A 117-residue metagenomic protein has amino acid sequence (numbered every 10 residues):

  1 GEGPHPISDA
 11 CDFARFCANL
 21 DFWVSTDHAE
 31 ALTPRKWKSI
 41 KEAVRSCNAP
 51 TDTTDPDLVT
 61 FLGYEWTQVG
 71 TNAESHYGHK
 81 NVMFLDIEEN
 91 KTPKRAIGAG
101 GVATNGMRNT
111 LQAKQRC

Functional and structural regions predicted by a protein language model:
G1-C117: Extended, charged catalytic domains and RNA/DNA-binding interfaces, predominantly in divalent-metal-using enzymes
